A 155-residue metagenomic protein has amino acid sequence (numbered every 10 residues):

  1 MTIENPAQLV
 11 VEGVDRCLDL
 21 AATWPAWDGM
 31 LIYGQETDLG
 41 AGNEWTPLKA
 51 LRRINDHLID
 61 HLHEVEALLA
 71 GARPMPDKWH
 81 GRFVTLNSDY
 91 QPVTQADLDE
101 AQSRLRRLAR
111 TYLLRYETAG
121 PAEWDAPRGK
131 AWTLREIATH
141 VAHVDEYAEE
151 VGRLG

Functional and structural regions predicted by a protein language model:
M1-G155: Aromatic-glycine hotspot motif
